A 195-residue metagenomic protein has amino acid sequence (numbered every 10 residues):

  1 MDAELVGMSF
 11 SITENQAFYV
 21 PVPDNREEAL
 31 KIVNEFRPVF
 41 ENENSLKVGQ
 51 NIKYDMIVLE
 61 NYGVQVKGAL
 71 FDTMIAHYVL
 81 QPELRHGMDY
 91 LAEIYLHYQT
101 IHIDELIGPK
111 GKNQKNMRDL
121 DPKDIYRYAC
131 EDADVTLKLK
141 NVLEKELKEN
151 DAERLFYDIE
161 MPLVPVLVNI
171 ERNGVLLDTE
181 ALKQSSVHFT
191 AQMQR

Functional and structural regions predicted by a protein language model:
A3-V6, F10-E149, I159, L163 (+1 more regions): Active-site-proximal helix-loop-helix substrate-binding element of RNase H-like nuclease domains
Y157-R195: Extended, well-ordered alpha-helical scaffold/bundle regions in very large, multi-domain proteins
